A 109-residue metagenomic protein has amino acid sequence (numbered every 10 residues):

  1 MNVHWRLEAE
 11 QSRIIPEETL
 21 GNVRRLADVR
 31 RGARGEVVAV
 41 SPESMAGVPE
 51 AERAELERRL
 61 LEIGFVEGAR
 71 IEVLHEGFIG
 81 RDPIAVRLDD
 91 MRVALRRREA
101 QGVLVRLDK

Functional and structural regions predicted by a protein language model:
M1-V66, E72-F78, D82-K109: Compact, charge-rich alpha-helical regulatory domains located at protein termini
